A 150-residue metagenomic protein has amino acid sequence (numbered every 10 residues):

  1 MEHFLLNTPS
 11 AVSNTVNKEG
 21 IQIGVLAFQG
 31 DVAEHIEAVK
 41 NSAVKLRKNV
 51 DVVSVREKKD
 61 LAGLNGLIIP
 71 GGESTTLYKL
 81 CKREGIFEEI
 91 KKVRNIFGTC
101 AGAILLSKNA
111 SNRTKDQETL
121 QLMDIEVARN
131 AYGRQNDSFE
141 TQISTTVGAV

Functional and structural regions predicted by a protein language model:
M1-R83: N-terminal beta1-alpha1 cap of cysteine-dependent amidohydrolase-like domains
M1-V16, G20, R129-V150: Amide-donor transfer/coupling interface in amidating biosynthetic enzymes
I21, K48-V50, R94, E118 (+1 more regions): A structural micro-motif
F28, E34-A38, S42, A101 (+4 more regions): Aromatic-enriched hydrophobic runs in primary sequence
E73-S144: Cysteine-nucleophile active-site neighborhood
